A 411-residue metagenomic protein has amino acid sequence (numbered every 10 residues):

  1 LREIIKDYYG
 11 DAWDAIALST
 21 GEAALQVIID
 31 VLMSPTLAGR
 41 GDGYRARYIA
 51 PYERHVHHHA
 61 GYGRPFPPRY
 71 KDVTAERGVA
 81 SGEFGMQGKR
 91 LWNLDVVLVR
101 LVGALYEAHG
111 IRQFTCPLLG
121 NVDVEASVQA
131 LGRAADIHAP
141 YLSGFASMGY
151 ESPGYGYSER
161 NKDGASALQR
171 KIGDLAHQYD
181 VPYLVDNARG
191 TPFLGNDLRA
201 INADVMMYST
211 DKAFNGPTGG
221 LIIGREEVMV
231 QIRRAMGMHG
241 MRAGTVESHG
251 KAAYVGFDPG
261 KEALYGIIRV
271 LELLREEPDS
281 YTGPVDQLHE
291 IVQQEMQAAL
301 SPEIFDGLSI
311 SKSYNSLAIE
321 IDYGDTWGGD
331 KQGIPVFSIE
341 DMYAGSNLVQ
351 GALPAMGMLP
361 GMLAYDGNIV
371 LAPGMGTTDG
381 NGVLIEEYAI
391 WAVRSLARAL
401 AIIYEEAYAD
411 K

Functional and structural regions predicted by a protein language model:
I4-L271, A372-P373, T378-E386, A392: Conserved PLP-enzyme active-site core in the AAT-like
I16, I403-K411: C-terminal accessory/interaction regions of large nucleic acid-associated machines
M33-L37, E276, E405: A generic secondary-structure boundary signal that marks alpha-helix termini
M206, G256-T282, S316-I334: Active-site loop ensemble at the mouth of alpha/beta enzyme cores that anchors a bound cofactor
A263, I267-G307: Structural signature of PLP-dependent enzymes
I291-E405: Conserved C-terminal alpha-helix-loop-beta "cap" of PLP-dependent enzymes that closes/shapes the active-site mouth
